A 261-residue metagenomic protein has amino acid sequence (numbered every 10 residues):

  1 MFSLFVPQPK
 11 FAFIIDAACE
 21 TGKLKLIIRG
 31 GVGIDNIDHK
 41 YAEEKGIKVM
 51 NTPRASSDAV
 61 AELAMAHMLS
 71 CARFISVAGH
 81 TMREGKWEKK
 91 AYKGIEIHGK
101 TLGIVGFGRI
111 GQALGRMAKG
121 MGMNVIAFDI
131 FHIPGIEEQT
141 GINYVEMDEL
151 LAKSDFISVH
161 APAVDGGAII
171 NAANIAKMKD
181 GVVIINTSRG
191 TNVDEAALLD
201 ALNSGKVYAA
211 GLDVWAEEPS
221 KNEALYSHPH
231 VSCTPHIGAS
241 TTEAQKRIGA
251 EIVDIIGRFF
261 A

Functional and structural regions predicted by a protein language model:
M1-M50, N171: An N-terminal-biased, well-structured beta-alpha scaffold segment characteristic of Rossmann-like dinucleotide-binding
P7, G30-G31, G46-D58, M147-D148 (+2 more regions): Short beta->alpha connector loops at strand-helix junctions that form conserved, small/polar/Pro-enriched
F13-A17, I130-A224, S240: Rossmann-like adenosine-cofactor binding region
L24, H98-T101, A172, G181: Phosphate-coordination loops involved in phosphoryl transfer and adenosine-cofactor binding
E43, M50-L63, V77, K93 (+1 more regions): C-terminal helix-to-coil terminal segments
K45-I47, P53-T101, R116, G120: Phosphate-binding beta-alpha-beta segment of Rossmann-like dinucleotide-binding domains, i.e., the NAD(P)
F107-G108: Glycine-rich Rossmann-fold phosphate-binding loop(s) that bind the pyrophosphate of adenine dinucleotide cofactors
G111-Q112: N-terminal Rossmann-fold NAD(P) dinucleotide-binding loop
